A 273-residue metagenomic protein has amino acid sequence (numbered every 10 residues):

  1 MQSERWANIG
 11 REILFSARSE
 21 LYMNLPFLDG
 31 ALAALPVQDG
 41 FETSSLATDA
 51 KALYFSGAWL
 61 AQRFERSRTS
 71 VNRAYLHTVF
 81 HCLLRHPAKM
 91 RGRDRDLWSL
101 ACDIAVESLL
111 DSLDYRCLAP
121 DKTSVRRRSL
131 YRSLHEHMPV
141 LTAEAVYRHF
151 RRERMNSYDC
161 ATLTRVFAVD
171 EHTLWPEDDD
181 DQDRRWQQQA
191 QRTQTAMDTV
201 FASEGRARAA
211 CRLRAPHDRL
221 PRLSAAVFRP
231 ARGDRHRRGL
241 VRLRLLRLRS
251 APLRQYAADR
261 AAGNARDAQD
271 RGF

Functional and structural regions predicted by a protein language model:
M1-R116: Basic/hydrophobic alpha-helical interface regions
L109-D270: Negatively charged
